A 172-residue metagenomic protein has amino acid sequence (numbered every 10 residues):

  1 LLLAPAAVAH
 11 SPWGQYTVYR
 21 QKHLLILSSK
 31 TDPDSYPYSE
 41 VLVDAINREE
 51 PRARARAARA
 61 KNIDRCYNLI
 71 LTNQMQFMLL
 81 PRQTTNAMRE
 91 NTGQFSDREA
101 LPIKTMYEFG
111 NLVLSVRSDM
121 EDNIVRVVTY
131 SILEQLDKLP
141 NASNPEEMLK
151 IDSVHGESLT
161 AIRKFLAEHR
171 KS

Functional and structural regions predicted by a protein language model:
L1-L2: N-terminal export leaders
A9-I26, A161-K171: Immediate post-signal peptide segment of exported/extracytoplasmic ligand-binding proteins
Y19-S35, A55-A58: Short, well-ordered beta-strand elements
S35-P51: Short, polar/charged alpha-helical segment
P51-N68: Short helix-initiation/N-cap motifs at beta->coil->alpha
L71, Q76-S96: A ligand-binding cleft/hinge motif common to bilobed small-molecule-binding domains
M106-I124: A bilobed periplasmic-binding-protein/Venus flytrap-type ligand-binding module shared by bacterial periplasmic
L139-S172: An extracytoplasmic/periplasmic, membrane-proximal ligand-sensing/linker region
